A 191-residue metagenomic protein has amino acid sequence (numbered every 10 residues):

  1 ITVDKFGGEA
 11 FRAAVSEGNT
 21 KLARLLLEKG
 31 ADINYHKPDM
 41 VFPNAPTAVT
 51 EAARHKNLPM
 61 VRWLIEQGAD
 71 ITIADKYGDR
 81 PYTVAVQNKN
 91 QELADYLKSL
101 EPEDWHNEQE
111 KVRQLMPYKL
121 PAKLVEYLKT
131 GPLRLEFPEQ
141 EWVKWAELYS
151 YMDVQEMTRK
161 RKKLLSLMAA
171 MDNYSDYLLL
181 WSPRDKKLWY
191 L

Functional and structural regions predicted by a protein language model:
I1-T2, R24-I33, R62-D70, Y96-P102: Ankyrin repeat domain, specifically the short helix-to-loop turn at the C-terminus of the second helix of each repeat
T2-A13, H36-A48, A74-R80: Ankyrin-repeat boundary/"N-cap" motif
K21-L22, P59-M60, E92-L93: Conserved ankyrin/ankyrin-like repeat signature
E51-D75: Internal alpha-helical scaffold/solenoid segments in large eukaryotic proteins
Y77-S182: A surface-exposed partner-binding patch
K187-L191: A short, surface-exposed interaction/processing loop segment used at functional sites
